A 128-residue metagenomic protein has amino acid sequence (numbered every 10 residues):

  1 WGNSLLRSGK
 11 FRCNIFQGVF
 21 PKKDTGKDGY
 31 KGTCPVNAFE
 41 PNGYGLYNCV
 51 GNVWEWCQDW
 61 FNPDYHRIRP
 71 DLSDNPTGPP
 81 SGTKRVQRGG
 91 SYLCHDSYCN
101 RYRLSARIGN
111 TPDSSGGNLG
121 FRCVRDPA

Functional and structural regions predicted by a protein language model:
W1-I108, P112-S115: Functional-site microenvironments in short loops/helix caps that host divalent-cation chemistry
G116-A128: Short, structured beta-strand segments at or near domain termini in extracellular proteins/domains
